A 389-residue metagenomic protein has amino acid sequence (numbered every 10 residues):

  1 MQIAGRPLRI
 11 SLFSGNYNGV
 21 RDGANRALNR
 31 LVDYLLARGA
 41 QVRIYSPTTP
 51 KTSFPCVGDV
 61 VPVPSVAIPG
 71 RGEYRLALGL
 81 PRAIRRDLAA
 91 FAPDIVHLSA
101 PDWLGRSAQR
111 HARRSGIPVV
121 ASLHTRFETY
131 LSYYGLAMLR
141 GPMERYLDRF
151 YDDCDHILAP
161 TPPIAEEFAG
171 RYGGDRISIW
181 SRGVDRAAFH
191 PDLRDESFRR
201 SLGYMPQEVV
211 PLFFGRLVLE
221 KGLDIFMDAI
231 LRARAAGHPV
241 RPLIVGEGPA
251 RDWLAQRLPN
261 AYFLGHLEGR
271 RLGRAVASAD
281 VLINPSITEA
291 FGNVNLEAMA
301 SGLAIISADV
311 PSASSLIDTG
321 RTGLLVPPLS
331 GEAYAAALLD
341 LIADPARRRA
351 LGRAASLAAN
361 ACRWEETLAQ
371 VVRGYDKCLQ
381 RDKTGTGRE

Functional and structural regions predicted by a protein language model:
M1-P64: N-terminal subdomain of nucleotide-sugar transferases
T48, P163, G183: Carbohydrate-associated surface elements
L88, H266, R274-A279: Short alpha-helical donor nucleotide-sugar binding micro-motif in glycosyltransferases
Y204-K221, M227-L231: Conserved donor-binding/catalytic core segment of Leloir-type glycosyltransferases
R251-R271: Nucleotide-activated donor-binding/catalytic signature segment of Leloir-type glycosyltransferases, i.e., the conserved
I287: Aromatic "clamp/platform" in nucleotide-sugar-dependent glycosyltransferases that forms part of the donor/acceptor
A304-S307, I317: Short hydrophobic beta-strand element within catalytic cores of glycosyltransferases and related nucleotide-activated
T319-G320, L324-G331, D340-A346: Conserved acidic donor-binding segment of nucleotide-sugar-dependent glycosyltransferases
